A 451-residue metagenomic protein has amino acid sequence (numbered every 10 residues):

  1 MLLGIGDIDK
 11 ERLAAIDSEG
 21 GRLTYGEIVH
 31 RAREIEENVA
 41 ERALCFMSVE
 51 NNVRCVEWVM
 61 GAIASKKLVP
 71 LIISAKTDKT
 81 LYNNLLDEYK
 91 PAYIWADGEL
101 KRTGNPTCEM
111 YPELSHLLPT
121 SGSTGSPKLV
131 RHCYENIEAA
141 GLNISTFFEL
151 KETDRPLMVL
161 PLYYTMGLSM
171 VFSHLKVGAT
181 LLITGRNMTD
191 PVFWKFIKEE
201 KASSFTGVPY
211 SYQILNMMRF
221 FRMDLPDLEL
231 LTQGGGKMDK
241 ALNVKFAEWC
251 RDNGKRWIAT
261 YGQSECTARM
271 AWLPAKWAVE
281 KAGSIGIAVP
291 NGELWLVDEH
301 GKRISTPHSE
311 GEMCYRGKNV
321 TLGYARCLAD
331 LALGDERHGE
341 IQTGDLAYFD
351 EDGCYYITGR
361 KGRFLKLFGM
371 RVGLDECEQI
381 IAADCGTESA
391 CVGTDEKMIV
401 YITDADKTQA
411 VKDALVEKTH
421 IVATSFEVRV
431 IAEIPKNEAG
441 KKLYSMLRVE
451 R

Functional and structural regions predicted by a protein language model:
E11-E41, T80-N83, C108, H132-E135: Conserved AMP-binding/adenylate-forming core of the ANL superfamily
G21, E34-K76, V159, R371: Conserved AMP-binding/adenylate-forming
R22-Y25, L114-L142: Conserved AMP-binding A3 loop
Y134, Q263-A282, D298-H300, R326-D330: Active-site loops of AMP-binding adenylate-forming
E138-R155, T165-S204, V289: Conserved AMP-binding/adenylation subdomain of ANL enzymes
A202-G207, N216-E280, E293: Gly/Ser/Thr-rich phosphate-binding loop
H308, E312-D375, A383: Conserved ATP-binding/catalytic segment of the ANL
L365, V392, I399, A414-R451: Conserved C-terminal "lid"/linker of ANL adenylate-forming enzymes
